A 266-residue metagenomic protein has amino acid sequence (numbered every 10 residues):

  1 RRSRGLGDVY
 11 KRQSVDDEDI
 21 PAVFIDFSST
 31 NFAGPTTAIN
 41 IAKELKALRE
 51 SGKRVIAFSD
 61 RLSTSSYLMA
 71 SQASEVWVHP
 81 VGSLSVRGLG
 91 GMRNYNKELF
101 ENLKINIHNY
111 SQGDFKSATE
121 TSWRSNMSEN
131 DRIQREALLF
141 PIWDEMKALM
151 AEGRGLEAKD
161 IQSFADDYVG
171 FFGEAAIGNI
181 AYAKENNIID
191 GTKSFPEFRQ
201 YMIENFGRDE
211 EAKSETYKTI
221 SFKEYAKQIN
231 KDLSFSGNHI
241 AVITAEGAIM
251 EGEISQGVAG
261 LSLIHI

Functional and structural regions predicted by a protein language model:
R1-Q13, I264-H265: Single conserved hydrophobic/aromatic residue that forms the stacking wall/gate of nucleotide- or nucleobase-binding
K11-E75: Membrane-embedded segments
I25, A70, R135, A183 (+1 more regions): Terminal peptide-recognition signature
D26-P35, R54-D60, G82-R87, E120-A137 (+3 more regions): Second-shell loop/turn segments in exported
I56-K116, K193-E215: Flexible, acidic/glycine-enriched loop-and-adjacent beta/alpha segments that face the extracytoplasmic/periplasmic side
R93, K97-I203: Charged, glycine-interspersed solvent-exposed loop segments at helix/strand-loop junctions that cap or gate access
E152-G153, F171, D190-H239: C-terminal long alpha-helix characteristic of the crotonase
Q228-L263: Intrinsic disorder and flexible/low-complexity segments
